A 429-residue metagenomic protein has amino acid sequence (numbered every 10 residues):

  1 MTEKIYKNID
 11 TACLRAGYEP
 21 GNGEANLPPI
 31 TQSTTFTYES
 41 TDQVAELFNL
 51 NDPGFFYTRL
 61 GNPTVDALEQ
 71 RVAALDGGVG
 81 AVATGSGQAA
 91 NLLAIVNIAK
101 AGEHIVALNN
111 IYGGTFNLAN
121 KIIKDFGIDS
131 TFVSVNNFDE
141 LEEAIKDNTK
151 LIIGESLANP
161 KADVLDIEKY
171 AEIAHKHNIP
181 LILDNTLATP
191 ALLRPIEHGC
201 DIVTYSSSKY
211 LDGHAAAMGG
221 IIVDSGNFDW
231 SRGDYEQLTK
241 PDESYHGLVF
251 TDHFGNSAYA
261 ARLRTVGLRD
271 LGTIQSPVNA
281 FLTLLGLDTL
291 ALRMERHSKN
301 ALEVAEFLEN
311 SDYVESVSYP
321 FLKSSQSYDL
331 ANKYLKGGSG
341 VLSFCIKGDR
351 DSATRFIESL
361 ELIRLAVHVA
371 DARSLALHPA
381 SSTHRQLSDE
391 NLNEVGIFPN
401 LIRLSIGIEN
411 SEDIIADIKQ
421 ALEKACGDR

Functional and structural regions predicted by a protein language model:
T2-I5, D10-E19, A81-N310: Conserved PLP-enzyme active-site core in the AAT-like
T2-N62, Q70-R71, I402: N-terminal "arm"/small-domain region of PLP-dependent enzymes with the aminotransferase-like
G21, T37-T41, D229-W230, L290 (+3 more regions): Short, acidic Gly/Pro/Ser/Thr-rich loop/turn segments
S40-L92, G114-K121: Conserved N-terminal alpha-helix of the aminotransferase class I/II PLP-enzyme fold
P53, V79, N279, T283 (+3 more regions): Short amphipathic alpha-helical segments
N120, D129, D147, I167 (+2 more regions): PLP-dependent enzyme catalytic core of the Aspartate aminotransferase-like
M294, L302, E306-E309, Y313-I402 (+1 more regions): Conserved C-terminal alpha-helix-loop-beta "cap" of PLP-dependent enzymes that closes/shapes the active-site mouth
